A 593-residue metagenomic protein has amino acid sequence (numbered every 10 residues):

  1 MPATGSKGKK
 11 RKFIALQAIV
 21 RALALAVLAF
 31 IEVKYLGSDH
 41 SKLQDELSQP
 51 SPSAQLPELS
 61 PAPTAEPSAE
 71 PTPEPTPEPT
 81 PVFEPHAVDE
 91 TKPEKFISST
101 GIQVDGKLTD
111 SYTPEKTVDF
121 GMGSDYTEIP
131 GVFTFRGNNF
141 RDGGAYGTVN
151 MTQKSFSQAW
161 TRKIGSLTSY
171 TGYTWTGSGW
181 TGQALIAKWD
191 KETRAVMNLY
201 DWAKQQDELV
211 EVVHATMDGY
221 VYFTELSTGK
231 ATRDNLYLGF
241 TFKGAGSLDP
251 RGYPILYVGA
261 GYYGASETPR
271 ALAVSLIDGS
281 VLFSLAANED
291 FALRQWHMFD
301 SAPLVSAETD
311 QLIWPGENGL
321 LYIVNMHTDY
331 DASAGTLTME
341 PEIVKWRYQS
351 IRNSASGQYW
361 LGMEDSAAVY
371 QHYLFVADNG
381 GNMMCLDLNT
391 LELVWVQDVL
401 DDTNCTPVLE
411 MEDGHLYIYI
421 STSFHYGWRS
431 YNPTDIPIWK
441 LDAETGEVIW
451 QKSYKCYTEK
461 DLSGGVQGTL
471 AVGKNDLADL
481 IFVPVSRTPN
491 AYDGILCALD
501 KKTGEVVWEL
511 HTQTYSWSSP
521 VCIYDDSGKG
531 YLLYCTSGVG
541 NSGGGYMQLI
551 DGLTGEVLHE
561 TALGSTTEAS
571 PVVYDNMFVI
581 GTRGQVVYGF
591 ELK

Functional and structural regions predicted by a protein language model:
M1-Q55, L59: Gram-positive cell-envelope targeting signals
I14, A18-V20, L25, P50 (+7 more regions): Generic signature of intrinsically disordered, low-complexity, basic-rich segments and short cationic peptides
Y35-V104: N-terminal, intrinsically disordered, polar/charged segments of Gram-positive cell-envelope systems that serve as
P79-G121, D125, D142-W180, L185-V258 (+2 more regions): Extracytoplasmic/lumenal domain signature
N139: Conserved oxyanion/phosphate-binding beta-strand-loop segments in alpha/beta enzyme cores
